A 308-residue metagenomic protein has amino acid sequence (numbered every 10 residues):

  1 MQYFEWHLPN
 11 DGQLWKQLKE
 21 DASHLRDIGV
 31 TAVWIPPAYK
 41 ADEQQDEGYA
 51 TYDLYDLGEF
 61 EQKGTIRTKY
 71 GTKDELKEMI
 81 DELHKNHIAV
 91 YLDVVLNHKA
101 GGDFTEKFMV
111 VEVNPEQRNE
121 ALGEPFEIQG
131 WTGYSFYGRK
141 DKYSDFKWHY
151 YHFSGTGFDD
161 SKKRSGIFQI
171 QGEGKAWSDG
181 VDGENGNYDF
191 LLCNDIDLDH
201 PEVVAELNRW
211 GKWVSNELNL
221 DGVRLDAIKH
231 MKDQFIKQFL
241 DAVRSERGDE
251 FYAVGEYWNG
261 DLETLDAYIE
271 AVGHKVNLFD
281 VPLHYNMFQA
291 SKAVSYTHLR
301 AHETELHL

Functional and structural regions predicted by a protein language model:
M1-A89: N-terminal structural segment of carbohydrate-active enzymes
L8, E43, K99, D103-F104 (+3 more regions): Conserved protein kinase catalytic core
N10-Q13, T68-G71, D195, D199 (+2 more regions): Conserved aromatic-histidine-acidic binding/catalytic patches
S23-H24, Q44-A50, Y55, I80-H84 (+4 more regions): Active-site-proximal helices and loops of the catalytic beta/alpha 8
E43-Y55, K99-A176: Aromatic- and acidic-residue-enriched segments that line the glycan-binding/catalytic groove of carbohydrate-active
D179-E206, K212, I228: Active-site-adjacent "subsite" loops/lids of carbohydrate-active enzymes
H298, E305-L308: Single conserved hydrophobic/aromatic residue that forms the stacking wall/gate of nucleotide- or nucleobase-binding
